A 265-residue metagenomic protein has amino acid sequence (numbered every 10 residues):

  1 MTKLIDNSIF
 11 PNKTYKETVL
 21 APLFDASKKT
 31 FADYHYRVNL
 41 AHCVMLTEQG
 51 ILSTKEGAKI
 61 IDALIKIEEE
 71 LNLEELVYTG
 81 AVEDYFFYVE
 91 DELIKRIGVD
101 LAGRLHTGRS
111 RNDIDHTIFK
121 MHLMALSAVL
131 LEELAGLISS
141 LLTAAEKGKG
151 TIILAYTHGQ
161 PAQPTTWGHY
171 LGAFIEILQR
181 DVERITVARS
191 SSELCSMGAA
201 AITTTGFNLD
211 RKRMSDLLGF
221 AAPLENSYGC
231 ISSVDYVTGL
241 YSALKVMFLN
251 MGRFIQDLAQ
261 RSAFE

Functional and structural regions predicted by a protein language model:
M1-C195, A201-T204, L209-D216: A helix-coil-helix interface module used to build multimeric assemblies and to scaffold catalytic/cofactor sites
D181, C230-E265: Glycine-rich anion/phosphate-binding loop at the beta-strand->alpha-helix junction
R211-V234: Active-site-adjacent "gating/activation" loops or surface patches in catalytic cores
